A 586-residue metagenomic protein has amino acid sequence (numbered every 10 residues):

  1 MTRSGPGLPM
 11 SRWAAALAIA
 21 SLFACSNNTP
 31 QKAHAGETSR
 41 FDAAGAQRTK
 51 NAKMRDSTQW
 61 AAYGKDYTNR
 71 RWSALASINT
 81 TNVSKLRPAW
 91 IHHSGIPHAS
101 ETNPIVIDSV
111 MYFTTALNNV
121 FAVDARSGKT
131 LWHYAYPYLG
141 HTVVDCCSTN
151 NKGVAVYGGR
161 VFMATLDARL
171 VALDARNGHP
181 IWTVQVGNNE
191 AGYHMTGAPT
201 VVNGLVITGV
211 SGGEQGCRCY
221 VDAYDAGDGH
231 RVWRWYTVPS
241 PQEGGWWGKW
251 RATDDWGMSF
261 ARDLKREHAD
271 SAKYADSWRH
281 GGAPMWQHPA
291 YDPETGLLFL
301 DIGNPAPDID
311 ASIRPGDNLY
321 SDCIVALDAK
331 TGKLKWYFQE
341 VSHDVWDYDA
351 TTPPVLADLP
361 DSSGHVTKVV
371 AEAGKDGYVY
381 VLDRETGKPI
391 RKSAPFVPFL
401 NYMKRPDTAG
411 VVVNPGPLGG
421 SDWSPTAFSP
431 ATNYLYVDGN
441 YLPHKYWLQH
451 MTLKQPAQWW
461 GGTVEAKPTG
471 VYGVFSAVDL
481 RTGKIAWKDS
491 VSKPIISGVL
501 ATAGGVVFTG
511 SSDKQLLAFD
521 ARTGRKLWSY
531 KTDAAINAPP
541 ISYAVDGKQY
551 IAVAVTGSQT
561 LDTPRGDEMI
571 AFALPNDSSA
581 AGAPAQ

Functional and structural regions predicted by a protein language model:
L22-A24: C-terminal motif of bacterial Sec signal peptides marking the signal peptidase cleavage site
A33-P88, M258-D263, E465: Blade/loop signatures of beta-propeller domains
W60-G64, A99-N119, V144-L170, H194-E214 (+8 more regions): Repeat-blade elements of multi-bladed beta-propeller folds
S73-V186, T502: N-terminal cofactor/phosphate-binding cores enriched in small/glycine residues, especially glycine-rich loops such as
H92-N103, H133-A155, T183-A198, Y236-H288 (+9 more regions): Extracytoplasmic beta-rich repeat domains
A125-S127, A175-N177, A226-D228, A329-T331 (+4 more regions): Short loop/turn segments that connect beta-strands within beta-propeller blades
Y220-D228, L319-T331, G473-D479, D567-P575: Beta-propeller blade signature
I541-A585: Blade-level signature of beta-propeller repeat domains, shared across WD40, Kelch, NHL, RCC1 and BNR/Asp-box propellers
